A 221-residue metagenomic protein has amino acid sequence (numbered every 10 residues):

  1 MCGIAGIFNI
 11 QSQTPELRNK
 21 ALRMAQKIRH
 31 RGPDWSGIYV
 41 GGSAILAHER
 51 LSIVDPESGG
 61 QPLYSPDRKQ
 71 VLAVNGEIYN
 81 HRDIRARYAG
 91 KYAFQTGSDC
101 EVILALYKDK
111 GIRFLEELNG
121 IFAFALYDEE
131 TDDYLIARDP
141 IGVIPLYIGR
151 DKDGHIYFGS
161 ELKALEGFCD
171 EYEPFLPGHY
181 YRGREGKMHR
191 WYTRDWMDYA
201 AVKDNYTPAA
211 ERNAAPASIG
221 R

Functional and structural regions predicted by a protein language model:
M1-R221: Cysteine-centered catalytic environments shared across enzyme families
